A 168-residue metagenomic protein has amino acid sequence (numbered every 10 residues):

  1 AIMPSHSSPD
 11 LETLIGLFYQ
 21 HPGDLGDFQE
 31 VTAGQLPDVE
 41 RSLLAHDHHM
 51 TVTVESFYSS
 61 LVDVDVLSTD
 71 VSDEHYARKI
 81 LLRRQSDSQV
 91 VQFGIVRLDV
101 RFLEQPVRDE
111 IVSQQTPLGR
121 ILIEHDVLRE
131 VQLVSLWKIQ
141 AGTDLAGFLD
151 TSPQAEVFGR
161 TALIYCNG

Functional and structural regions predicted by a protein language model:
I2-F158, Y165-N167: N-terminal domain-onset segments
